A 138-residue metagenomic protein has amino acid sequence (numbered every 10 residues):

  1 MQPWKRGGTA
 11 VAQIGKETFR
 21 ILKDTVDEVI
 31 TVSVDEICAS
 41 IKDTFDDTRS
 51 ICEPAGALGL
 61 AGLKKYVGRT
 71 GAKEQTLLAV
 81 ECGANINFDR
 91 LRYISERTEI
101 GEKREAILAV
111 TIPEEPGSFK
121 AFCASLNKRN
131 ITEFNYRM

Functional and structural regions predicted by a protein language model:
M1, I51, G68, A106-A109 (+1 more regions): Contiguous, function-dense segments enriched for cysteine-driven chemistry and partner/ligand-binding capacity
Q2-P3, A12-T25, R97-I107: Active-site pocket-lining segment
K5, Q13-G15, V34-I37, G56-L58 (+3 more regions): Glycine-rich beta-alpha junction loops
R6, V26, D47, E74-T76 (+2 more regions): Active-site lining segments that contact anionic ligands and/or coordinate catalytic metals
T9: Short clusters of hydrophobic/aromatic residues that line enzyme substrate/ligand-binding pockets
G15-E74: Active-site-adjacent helical/loop segments in soluble small-molecule enzymes
K64-R97: Catalytic phosphate/nucleotide-handling subdomain of diverse soluble enzymes
F88-M138: A conserved regulatory-domain signal marking ACT and ACT-like small-molecule sensing domains and adjacent regulatory
